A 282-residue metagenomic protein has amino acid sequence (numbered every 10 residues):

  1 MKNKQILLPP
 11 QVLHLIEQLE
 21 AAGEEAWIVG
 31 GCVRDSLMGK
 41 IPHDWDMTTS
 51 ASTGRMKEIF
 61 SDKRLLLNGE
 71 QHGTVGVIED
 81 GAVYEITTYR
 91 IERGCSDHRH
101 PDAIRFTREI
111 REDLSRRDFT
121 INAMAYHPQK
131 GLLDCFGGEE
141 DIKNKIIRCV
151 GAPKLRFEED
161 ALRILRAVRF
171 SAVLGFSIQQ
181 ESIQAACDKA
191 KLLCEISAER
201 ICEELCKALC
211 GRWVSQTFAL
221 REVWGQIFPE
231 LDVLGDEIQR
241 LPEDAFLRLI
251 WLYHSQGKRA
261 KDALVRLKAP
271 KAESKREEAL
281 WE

Functional and structural regions predicted by a protein language model:
M1-E282: Catalytic cores of the polymerase beta-like nucleotidyltransferase superfamily and closely associated nucleotide
